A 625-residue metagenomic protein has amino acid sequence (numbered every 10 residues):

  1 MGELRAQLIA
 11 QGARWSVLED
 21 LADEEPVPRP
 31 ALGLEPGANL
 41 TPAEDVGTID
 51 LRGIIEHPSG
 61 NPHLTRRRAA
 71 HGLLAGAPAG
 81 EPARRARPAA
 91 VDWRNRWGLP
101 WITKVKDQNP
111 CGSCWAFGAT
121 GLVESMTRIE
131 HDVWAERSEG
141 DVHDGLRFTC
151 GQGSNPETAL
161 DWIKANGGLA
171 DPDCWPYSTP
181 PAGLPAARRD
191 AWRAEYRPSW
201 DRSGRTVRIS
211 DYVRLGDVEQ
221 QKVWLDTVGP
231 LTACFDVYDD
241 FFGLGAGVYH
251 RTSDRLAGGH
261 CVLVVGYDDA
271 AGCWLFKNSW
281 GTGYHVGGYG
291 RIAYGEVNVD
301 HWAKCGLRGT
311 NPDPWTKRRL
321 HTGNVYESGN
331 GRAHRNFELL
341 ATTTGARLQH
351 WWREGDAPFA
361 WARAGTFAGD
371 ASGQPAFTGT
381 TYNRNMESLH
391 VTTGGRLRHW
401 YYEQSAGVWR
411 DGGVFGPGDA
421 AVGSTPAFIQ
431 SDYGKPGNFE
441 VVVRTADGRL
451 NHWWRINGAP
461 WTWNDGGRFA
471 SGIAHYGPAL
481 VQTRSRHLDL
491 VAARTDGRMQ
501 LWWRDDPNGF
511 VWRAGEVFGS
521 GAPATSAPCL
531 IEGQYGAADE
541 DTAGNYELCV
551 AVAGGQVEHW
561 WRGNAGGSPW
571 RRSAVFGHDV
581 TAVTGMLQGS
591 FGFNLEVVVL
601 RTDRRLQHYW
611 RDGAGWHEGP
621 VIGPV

Functional and structural regions predicted by a protein language model:
M1-K317: Catalytic-core signature of thiol
W315-V625: A structural motif
